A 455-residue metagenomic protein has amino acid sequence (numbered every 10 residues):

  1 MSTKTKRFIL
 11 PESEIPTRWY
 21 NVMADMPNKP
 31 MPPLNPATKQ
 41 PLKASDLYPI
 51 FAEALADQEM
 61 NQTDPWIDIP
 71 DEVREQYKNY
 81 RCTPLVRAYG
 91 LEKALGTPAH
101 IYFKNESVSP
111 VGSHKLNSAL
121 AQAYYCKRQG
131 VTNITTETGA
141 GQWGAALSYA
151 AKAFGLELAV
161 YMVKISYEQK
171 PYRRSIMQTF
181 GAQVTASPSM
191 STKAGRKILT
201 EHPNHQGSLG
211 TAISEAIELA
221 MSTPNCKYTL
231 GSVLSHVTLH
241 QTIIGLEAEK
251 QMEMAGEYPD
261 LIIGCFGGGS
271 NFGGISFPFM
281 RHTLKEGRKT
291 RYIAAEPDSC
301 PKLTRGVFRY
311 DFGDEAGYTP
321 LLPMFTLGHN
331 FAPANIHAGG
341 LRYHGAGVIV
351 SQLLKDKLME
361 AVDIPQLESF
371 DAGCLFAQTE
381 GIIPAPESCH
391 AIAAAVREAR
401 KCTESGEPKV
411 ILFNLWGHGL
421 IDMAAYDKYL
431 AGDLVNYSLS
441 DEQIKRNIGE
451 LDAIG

Functional and structural regions predicted by a protein language model:
T3-V131: Positively charged, low-complexity intrinsically disordered leader regions
W66-D68, K197-H236, I244, A255-G256 (+3 more regions): Active-site/ligand-binding loops adjacent to catalytic centers
N105-L116, I134-W143, L234-V237, I263-G268 (+4 more regions): Active-site nucleophile and cofactor-binding loops and adjacent substrate-binding regions of central metabolic enzymes
S118, C126-I165, Y258-F272, Y292 (+2 more regions): A short, small-residue-rich loop immediately preceding and capping a beta-strand
A121-V131, A145-E157, Q178-T179, S276-E286 (+1 more regions): Alpha-helix C-terminal capping segments
W143-Q206, K302-E315, M423-A431: Active-site-proximal loop->helix
F266-G274, Q366-A424, K428-G432: Claisen-condensing/thiolase-fold acyl-transfer catalytic domains that form or cleave C-C bonds in fatty acid
